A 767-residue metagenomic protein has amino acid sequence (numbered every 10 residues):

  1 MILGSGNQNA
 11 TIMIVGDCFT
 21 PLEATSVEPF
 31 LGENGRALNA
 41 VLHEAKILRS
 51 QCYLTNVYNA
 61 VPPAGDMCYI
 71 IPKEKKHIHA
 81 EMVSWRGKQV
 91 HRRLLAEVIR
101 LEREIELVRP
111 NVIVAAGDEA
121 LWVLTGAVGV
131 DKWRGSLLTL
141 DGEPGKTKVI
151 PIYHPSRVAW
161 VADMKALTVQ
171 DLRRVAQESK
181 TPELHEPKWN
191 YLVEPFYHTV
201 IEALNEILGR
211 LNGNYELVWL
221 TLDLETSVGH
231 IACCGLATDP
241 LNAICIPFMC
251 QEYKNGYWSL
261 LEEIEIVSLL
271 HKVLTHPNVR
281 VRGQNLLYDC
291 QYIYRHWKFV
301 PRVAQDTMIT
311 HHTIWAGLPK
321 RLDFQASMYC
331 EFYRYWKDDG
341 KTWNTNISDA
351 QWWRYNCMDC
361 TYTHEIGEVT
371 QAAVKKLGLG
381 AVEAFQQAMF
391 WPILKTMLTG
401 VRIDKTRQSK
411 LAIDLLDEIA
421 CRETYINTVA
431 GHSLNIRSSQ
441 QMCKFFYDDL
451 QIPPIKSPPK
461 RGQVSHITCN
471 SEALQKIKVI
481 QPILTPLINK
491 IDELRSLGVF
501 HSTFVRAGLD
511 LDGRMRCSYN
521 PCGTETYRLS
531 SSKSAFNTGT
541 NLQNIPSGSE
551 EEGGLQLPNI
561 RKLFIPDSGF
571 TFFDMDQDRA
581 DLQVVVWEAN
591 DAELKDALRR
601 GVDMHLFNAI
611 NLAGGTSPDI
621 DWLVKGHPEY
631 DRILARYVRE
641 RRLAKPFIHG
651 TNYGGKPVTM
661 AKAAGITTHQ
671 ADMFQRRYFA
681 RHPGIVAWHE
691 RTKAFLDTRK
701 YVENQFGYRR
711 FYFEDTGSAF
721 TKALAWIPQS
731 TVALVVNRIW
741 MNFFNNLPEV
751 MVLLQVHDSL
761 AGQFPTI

Functional and structural regions predicted by a protein language model:
M1-H185: A polyanion-binding, active-site-adjacent surface
R109-G117, N278-L286, F572-D574: Acidic beta-strand-to-loop metal/phosphate-binding motif
T125-S136, K146-V149, Y153-S156, D239-L241 (+2 more regions): Metal-dependent phosphoesterase core characteristic of DEDDh/y 3'-5' exonuclease domains
R174-Q177, T181-Y257, G317, M328-Y329 (+10 more regions): Conserved "right-hand" nucleotidyltransferase catalytic core of DNA-directed polymerases
C234, L287-F299, H312-W315, Y329 (+4 more regions): Short active-site loop/helix that positions an aromatic residue
D239-V281: Nucleic-acid-processing active sites and adjacent nucleic-acid-binding tracks, predominantly divalent metal-dependent
W391-L398, D512, R516-C517, P521-T524 (+2 more regions): Conserved catalytic core of nucleic-acid polymerases
A761-P765: Short hydrophobic/aromatic beta-strand micro-patches that form the beta-sheet surface supporting nucleotide- or nucleic
